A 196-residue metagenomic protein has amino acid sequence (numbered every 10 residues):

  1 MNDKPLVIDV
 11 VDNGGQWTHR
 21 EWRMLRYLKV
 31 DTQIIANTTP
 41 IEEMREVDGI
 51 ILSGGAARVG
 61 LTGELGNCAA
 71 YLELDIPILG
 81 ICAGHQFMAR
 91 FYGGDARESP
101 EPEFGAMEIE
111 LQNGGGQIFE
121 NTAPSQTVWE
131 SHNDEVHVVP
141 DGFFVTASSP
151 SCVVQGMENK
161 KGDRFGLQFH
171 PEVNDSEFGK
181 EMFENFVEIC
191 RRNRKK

Functional and structural regions predicted by a protein language model:
P5-V11, G15-I81, H85-Q86, Y92 (+1 more regions): Flexible gly/pro-rich beta->alpha loop and the following alpha-helix that scaffold active-site loops
L65-I81, Q86-E181, E188-I189: Pocket-forming structural segment of enzyme catalytic cores
